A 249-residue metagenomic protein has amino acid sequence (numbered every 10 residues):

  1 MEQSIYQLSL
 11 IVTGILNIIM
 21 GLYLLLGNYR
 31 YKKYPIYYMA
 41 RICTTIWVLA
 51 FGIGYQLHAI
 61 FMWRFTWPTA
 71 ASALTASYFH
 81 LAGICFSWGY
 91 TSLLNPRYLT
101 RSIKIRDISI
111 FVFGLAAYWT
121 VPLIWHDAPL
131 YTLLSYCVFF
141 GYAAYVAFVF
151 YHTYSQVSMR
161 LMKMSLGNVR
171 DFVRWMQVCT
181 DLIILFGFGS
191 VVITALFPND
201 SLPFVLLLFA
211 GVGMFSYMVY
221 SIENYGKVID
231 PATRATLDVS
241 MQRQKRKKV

Functional and structural regions predicted by a protein language model:
M1-A116, L134: N-terminal low-complexity or simple alpha-helical regulatory segments that function as activation/interaction modules
L22, S216-I222: Alpha-helical transmembrane segments
G27-Y31, H152-S158, I222-D230: Membrane-interface capping segments at transmembrane-helix boundaries
N28-R30, Q56-W67, A117-L130, F188-N199: Juxtamembrane "helix-exit" motif on the non-cytosolic side of transmembrane helices
Y31-I53, D107-I108, Y131-A195, S201-M214: Alpha-helical transmembrane segments of multi-pass integral membrane proteins
L57, T91, N95, Y151-S155 (+1 more regions): Membrane-water interface at transmembrane helix exits
G83-Y90, A147-F150, F215: Transmembrane alpha-helical segments
Y220-V249: Membrane-proximal linker segments that couple transmembrane helices to downstream signaling/catalytic modules
